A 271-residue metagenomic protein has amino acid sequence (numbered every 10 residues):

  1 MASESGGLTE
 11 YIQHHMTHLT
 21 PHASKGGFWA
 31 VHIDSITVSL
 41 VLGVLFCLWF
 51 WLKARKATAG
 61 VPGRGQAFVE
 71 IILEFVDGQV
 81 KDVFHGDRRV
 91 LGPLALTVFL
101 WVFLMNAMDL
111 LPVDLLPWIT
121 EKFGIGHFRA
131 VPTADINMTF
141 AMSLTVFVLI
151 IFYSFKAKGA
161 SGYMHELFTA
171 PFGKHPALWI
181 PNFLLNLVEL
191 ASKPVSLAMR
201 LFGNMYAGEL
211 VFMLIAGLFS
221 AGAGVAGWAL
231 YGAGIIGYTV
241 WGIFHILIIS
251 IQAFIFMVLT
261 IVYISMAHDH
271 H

Functional and structural regions predicted by a protein language model:
M1-H271: Selective transmembrane helix interface/packing segments
